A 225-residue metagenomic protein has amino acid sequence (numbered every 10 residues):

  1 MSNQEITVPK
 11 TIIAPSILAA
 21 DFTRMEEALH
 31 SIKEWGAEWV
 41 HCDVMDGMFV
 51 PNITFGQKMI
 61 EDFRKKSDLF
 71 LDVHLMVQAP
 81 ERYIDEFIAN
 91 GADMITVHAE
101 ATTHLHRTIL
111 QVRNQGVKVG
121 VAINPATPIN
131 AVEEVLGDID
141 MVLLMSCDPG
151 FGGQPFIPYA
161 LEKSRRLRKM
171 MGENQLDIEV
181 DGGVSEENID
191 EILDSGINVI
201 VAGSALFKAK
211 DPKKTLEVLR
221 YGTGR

Functional and structural regions predicted by a protein language model:
S2-T96, E100-H104, Q111, V117-V119 (+7 more regions): Conserved N-terminal beta1-alpha1 strand-loop-helix module at the mouth
H41, E179-V180: Generic enzyme active-site microenvironment
D46-G47, C147-F151: A short, flexible beta-alpha/helix-coil linker loop
H98-A99, M145-S146, G203-S204: Short beta->alpha connector loops at strand-helix junctions that form conserved, small/polar/Pro-enriched
A122-A126: Short gly/ser/thr-rich secondary-structure transition/capping motifs
G183-S195: Acidic, divalent-metal-coordinating active-site segment for phosphoryl/phosphodiester hydrolysis, typified by short
I197-A202, F207-K208: Acidic, Mg2+-coordinating phosphoryl-transfer loop and its flanking beta/alpha structural elements, shared across
